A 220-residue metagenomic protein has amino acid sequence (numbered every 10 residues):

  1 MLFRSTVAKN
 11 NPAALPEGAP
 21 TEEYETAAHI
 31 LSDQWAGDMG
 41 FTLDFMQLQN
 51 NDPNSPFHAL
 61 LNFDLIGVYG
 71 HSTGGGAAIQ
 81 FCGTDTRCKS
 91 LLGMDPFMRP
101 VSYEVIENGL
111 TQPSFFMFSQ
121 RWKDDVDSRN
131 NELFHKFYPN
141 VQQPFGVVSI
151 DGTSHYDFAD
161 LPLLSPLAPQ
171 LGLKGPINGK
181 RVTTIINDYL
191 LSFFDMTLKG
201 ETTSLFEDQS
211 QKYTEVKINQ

Functional and structural regions predicted by a protein language model:
M1-L2: Short, small-residue-biased leader/transition segments that mark boundaries at the very start of proteins
S5-F63: Alpha/beta-hydrolase active-site loop
W35-T42, L133, I186, L190: Stable alpha-helical elements in mature extracytoplasmic
M39, I66, V147, F194: Divalent metal-coordination and catalytic microenvironments
T42, M117, S149, Y189-F193: Generic recognition of well-ordered alpha-helical segments
T42-N108: Primarily recognizes the serine-hydrolase "nucleophile elbow" in alpha/beta-hydrolase and SGNH/GDSL folds
T86, G152-Y156, L161-Q220: Alpha/beta-hydrolase-fold serine-hydrolase catalytic core, especially in secreted/extracellular enzymes
K89-H155: The feature captures the conserved acid-bearing segment of alpha/beta-hydrolase catalytic domains
